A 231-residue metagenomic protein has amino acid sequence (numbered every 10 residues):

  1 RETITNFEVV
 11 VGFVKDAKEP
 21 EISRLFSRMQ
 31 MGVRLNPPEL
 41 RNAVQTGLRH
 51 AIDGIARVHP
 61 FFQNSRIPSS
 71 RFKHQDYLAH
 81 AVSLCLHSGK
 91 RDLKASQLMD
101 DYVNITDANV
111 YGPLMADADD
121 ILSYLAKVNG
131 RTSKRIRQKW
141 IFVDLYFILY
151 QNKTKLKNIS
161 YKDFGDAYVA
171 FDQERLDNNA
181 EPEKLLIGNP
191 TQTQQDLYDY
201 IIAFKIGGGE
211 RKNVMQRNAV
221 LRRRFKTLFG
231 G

Functional and structural regions predicted by a protein language model:
R1-Y102, N109, T191, Q195 (+2 more regions): Basic- and aromatic-enriched surface patches that contact anionic nucleotides/nucleic acids
S88-G231: C-terminal subdomains that position terminal phosphate/3'-OH groups for nucleotidyl transfer/ligation, primarily on
